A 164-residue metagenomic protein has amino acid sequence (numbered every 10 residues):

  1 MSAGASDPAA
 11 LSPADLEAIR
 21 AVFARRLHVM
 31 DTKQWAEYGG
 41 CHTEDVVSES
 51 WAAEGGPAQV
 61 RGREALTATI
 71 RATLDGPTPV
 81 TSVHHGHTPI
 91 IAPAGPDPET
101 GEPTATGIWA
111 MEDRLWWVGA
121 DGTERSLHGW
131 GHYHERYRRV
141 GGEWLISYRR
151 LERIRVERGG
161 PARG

Functional and structural regions predicted by a protein language model:
M1-G40, E44: Short, low-complexity N-terminal intrinsically disordered segments enriched in polar/charged residues
W35, G39-D113: A solvent-exposed, acidic/Ser-Thr-rich amphipathic alpha-helical stretch
P79-T81, R125-H128: Short Gly/Pro-enriched turn/cap motifs at secondary-structure boundaries
T106-I108, W130-G160: Short beta-strand edge/turn micro-motifs at domain boundaries
R114-S126, V156: Short, cysteine-centered beta-strand-loop-beta hairpins and adjacent loop/turn segments enriched in charged/polar
